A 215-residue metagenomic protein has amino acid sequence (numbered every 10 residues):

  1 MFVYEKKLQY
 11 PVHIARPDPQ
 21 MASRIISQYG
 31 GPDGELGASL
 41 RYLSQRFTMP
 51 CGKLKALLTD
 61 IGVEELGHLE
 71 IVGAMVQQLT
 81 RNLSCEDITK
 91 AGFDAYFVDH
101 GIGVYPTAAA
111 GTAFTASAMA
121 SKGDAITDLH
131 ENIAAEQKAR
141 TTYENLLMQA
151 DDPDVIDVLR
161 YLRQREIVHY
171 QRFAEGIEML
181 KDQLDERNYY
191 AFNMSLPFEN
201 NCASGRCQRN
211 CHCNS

Functional and structural regions predicted by a protein language model:
M1-S215: Non-heme di-metal
